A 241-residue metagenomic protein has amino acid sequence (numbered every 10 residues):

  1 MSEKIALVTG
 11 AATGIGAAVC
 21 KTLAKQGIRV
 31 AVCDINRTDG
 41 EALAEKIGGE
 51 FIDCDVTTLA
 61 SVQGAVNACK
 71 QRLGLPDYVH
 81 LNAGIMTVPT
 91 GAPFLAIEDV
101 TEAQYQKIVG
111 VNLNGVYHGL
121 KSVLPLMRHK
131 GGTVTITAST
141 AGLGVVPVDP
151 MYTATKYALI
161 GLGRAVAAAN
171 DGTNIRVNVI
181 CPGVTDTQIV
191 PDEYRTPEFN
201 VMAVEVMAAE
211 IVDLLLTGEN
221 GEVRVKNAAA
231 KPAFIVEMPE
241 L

Functional and structural regions predicted by a protein language model:
S2-V30: Canonical Rossmann dinucleotide-binding motif of NAD(H)/NADP(H)-dependent dehydrogenases/reductases, specifically
R37-T38, C54-A65, E102: The beta1-alpha1 cofactor-binding region of Rossmann-like NAD(H)/NADP(H)-dependent oxidoreductases
T90-I97, T101-Q106: Substrate-binding pocket helix/loop in short-chain dehydrogenase/reductase
L120, T155: Active-site helix of classical SDR
S139: Residue(s) in the substrate-gating loop at a strand-loop-helix junction that position the organic substrate next
G144, A165-I175: Active-site-adjacent segment of SDR/Rossmann-fold oxidoreductases
V179, R195-E237, L241: C-terminal helical subdomain
